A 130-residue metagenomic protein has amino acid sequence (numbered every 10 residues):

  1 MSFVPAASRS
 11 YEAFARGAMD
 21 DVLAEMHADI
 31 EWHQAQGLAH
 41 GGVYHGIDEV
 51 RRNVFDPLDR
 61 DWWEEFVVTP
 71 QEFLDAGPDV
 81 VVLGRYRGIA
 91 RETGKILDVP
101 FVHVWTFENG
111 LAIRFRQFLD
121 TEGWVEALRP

Functional and structural regions predicted by a protein language model:
M1, F55-P130: A beta-strand edge to alpha-helix "cap/lid" segment located at domain peripheries
M1-A28, L128-P130: Short, low-complexity N-terminal intrinsically disordered segments enriched in polar/charged residues
P5, H27-P78: A solvent-exposed, acidic/Ser-Thr-rich amphipathic alpha-helical stretch
A7-S10, V22-L23, I30, G46 (+4 more regions): Hydrophobic pocket/interface hotspot
A13, H40-G41, F115: Short N-terminal micro-motifs specific to bacterial/archaeal maturation and metal-cluster initiation sites
M19-H27, H33, I96-D98, F115-Q117: A general secondary-structure boundary signal
